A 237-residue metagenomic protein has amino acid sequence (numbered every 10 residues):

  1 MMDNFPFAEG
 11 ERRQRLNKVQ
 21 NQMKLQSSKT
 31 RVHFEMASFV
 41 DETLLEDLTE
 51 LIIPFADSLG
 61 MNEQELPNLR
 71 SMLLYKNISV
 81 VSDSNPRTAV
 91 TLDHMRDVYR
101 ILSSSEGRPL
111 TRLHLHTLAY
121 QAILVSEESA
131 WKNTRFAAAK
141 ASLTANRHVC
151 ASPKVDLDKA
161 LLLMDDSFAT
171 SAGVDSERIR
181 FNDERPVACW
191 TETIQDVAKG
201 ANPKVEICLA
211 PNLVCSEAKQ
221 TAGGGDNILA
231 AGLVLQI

Functional and structural regions predicted by a protein language model:
M1-N227, L233-I237: Ribokinase/PfkB-type carbohydrate-kinase core domain
